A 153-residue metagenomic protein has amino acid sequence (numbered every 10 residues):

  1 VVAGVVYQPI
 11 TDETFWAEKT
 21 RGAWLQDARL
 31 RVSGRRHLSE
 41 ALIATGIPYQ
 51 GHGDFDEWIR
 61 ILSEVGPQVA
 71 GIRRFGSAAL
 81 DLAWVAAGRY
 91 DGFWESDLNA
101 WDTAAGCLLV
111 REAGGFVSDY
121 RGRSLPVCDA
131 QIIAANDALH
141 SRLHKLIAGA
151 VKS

Functional and structural regions predicted by a protein language model:
V1-L82, D129-S153: Acidic beta-strand-loop-alpha-helix segment within the catalytic core of divalent metal-dependent phosphate-processing
I47, S96-L98, Y120-R123: Short secondary-structure boundary segments
Y49-Q50, D91, S124: A short, flexible beta-alpha/helix-coil linker loop
A83-A86, A104-E112: Hydrophobic residues within well-ordered alpha-helices
A87-G92, G115-F116: Alpha-to-beta junction loops
W101: Acidic donor-binding loop at a coil-to-helix junction in glycosyltransferase catalytic cores that engages
G114-A130: Acidic, metal-binding active-site segment of PIN/NYN-like and related structure-specific nucleases
